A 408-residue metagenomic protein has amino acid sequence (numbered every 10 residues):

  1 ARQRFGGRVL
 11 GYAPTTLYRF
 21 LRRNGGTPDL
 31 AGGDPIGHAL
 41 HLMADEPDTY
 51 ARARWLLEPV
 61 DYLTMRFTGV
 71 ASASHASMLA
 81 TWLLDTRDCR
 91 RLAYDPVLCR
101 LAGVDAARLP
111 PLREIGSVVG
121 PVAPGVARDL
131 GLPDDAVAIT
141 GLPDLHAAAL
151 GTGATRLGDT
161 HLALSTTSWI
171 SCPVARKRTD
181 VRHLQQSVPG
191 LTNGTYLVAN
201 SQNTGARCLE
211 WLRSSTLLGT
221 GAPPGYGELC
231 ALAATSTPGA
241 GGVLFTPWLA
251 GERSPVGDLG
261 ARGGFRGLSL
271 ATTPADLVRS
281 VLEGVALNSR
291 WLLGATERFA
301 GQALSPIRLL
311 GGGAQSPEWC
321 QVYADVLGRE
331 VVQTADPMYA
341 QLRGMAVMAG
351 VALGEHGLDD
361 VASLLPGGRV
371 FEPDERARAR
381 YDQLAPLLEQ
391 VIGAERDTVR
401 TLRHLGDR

Functional and structural regions predicted by a protein language model:
A1-A222: Glycine-rich phosphate-binding/catalytic subdomain of phosphoryl-transfer and nucleotide/sugar-phosphate-processing
A1-F5, P47-D48, C172-R408: Glycine/Thr-rich phosphate-binding loops that ligate phosphate moieties of nucleotide and other phosphorylated ligands
